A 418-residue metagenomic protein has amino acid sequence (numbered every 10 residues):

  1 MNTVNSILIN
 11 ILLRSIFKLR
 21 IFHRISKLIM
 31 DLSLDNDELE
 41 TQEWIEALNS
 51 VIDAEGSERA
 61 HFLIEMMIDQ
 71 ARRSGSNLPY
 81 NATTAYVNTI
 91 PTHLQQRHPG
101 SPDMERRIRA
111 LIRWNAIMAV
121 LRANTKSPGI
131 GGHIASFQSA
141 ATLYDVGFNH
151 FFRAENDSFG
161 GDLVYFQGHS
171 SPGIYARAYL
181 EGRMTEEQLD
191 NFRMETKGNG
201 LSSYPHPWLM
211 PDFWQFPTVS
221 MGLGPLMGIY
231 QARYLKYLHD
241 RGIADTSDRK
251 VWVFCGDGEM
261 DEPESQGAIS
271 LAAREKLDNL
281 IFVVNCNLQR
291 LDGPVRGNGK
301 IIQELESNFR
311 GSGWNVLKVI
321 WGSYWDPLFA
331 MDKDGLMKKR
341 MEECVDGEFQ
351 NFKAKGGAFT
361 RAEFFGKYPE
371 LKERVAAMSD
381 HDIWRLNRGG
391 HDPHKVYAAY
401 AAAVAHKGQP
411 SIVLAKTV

Functional and structural regions predicted by a protein language model:
D37-N77: Amphipathic alpha-helical packing elements
E40-E43, A47, L63, L78-K126: Cofactor-/ligand-binding subdomain signature composed of acidic, glycine-rich, tryptophan-containing flexible loops
G75-N88, Y324-D326, A415-V418: Terminal amphipathic helices with adjacent charged low-complexity linkers/tails
Q95-P99, P205-W214, R249-V251, V283-L291 (+1 more regions): Gly-rich Lys/Arg/Thr-decorated short loops/hinges at beta-loop-alpha junctions or inter-strand turns that position
G100-I112, A116-K126, H133-E275, N298-G299: Cofactor-binding active-site loop characterized by glycine-rich and histidine/acidic residues
V164-Q167, L280-N287: Short internal beta-strands
C286-V418: Long, well-ordered, tryptophan-enriched scaffold segments
